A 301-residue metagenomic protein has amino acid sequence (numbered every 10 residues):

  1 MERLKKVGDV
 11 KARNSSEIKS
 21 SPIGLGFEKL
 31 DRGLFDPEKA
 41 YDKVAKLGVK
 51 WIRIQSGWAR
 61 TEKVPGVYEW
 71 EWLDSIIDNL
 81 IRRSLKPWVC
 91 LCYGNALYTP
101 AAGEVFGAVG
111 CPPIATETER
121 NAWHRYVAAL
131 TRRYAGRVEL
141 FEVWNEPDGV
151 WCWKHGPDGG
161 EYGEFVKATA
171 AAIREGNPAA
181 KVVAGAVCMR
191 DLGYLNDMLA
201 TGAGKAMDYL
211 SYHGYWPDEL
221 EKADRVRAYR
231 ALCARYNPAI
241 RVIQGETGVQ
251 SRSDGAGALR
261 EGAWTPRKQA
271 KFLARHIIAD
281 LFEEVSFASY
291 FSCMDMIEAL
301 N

Functional and structural regions predicted by a protein language model:
E2-A129, A135, E142, D148: N-terminal substrate-binding region of glycoside hydrolase catalytic domains
L4-D31, V226-Q269: Mobile, glycine- and charge-enriched loop segments and immediately flanking short secondary-structure elements within
S20-G24, K50-R53, K86-W88, E139-E142 (+4 more regions): Structural preference for beta-strand elements that scaffold enzyme active sites
K29-D31, W58, Y93-N95, P147-G149 (+4 more regions): Active-site-proximal loop/turn and secondary-structure-junction residues that shape catalytic pockets, frequently
L34-E38, V64, W70, D74 (+2 more regions): Active-site cleft segment of glycoside hydrolase catalytic domains centered on the general acid/base Glu
L47, S84, Y134, V138 (+4 more regions): A structural signal for short coil/turn segments at secondary-structure junctions
I81, R174, L281: Anion (oxyanion) recognition and catalysis
G248-N301: Aromatic/acidic polysaccharide-binding cleft in carbohydrate-active enzymes
